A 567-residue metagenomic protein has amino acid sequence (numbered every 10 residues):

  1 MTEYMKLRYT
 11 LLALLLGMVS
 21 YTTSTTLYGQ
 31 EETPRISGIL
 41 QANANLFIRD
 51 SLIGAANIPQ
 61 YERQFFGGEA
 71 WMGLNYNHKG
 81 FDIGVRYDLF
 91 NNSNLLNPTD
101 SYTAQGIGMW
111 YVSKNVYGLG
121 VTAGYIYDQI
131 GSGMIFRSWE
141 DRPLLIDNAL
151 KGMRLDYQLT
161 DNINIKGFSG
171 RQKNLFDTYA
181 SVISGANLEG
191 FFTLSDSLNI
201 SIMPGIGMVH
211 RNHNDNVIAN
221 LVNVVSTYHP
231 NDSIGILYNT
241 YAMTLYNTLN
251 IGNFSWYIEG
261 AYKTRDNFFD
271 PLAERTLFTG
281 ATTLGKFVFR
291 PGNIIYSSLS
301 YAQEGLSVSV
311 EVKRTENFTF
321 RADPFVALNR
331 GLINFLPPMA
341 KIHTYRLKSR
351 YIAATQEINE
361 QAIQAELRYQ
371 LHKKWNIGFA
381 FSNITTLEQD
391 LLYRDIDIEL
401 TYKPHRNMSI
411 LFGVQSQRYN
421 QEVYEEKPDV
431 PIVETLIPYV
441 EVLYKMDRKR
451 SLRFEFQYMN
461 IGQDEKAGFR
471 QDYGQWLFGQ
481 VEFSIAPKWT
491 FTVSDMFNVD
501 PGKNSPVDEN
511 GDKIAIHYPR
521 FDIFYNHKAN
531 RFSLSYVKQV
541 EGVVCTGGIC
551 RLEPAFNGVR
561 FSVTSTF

Functional and structural regions predicted by a protein language model:
T2-L12: Bacterial N-terminal signal peptides that target proteins for export
L12-Y21: Bacterial N-terminal signal peptides
T22-E31: Boundary at the C-terminal end of the N-terminal hydrophobic targeting segment
E31-R35, Q41, L46-G67, N77 (+9 more regions): Signature for the C-terminal beta-barrel architecture of outer-membrane proteins
Q105, Q129-S132, S138-E140: Acidic, small-polar-rich N-terminal luminal/periplasmic segments of exported/outer-membrane proteins
W489, F524, A529-N530, V537-Q539 (+1 more regions): Long, ordered, helix-rich scaffold segments
